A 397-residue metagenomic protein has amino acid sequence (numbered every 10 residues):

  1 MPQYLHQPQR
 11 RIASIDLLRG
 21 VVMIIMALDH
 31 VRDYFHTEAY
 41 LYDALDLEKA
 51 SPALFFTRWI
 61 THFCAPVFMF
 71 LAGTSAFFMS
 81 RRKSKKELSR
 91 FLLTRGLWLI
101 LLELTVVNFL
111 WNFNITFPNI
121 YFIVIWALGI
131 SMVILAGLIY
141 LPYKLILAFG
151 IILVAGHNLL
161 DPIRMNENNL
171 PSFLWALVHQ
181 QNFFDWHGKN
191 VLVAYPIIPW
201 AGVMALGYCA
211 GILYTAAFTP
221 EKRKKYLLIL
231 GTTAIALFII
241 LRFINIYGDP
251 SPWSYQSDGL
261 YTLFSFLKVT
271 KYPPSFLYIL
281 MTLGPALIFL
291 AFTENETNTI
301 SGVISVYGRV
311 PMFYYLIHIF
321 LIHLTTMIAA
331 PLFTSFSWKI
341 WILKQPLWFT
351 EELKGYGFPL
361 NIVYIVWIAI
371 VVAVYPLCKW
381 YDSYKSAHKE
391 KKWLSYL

Functional and structural regions predicted by a protein language model:
M1-L397: Alpha-helical transmembrane segments and their immediate juxtamembrane cytosolic regions
